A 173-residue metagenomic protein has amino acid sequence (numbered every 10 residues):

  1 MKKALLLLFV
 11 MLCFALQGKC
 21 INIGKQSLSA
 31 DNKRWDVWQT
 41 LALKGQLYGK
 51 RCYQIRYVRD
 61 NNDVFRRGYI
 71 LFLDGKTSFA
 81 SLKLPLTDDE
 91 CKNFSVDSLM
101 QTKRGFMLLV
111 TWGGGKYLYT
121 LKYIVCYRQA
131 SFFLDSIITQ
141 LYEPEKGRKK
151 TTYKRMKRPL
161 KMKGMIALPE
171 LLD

Functional and structural regions predicted by a protein language model:
A4-F14: Sec-dependent N-terminal signal peptides
C20, G24, L28, T102-D173: Acidic, small-residue rich beta-repeat scaffolds with periodic aromatic anchors
K25-L47, C91-R104: Beta-propeller blade termini
Q46-V58, Q101-W112: Acidic/hydrophobic-patterned starts of short beta strands in beta-sheet-rich repeat architectures
F65-L82, I124-R128: Beta-propeller blade repeat segments, especially FG-GAP/WD-type strand-to-loop junctions in 6- to 7-bladed propeller
F65-R67, F94, Y117-K122: Short, surface-exposed coil-to-beta transition loops
T77-T102, L109-G113: Structured domain cores in non-transmembrane regions
